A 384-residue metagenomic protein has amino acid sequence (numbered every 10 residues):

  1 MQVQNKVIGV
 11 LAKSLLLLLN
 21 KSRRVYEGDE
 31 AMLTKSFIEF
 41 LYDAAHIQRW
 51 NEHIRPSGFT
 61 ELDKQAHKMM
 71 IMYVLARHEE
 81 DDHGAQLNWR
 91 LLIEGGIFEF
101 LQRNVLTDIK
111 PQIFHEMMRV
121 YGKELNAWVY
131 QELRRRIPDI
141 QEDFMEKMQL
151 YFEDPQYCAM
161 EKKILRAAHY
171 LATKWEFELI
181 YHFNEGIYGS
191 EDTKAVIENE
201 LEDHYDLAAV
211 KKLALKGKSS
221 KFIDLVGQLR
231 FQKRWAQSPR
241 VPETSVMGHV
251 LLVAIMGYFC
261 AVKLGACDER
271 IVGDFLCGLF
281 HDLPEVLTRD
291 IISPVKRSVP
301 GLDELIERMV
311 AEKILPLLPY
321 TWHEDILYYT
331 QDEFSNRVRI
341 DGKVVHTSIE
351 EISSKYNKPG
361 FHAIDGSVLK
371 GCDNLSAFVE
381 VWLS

Functional and structural regions predicted by a protein language model:
V3-S384: Alpha-helical, largely C-terminal catalytic domains that coordinate divalent metal ions via clustered Asp/Glu/His
